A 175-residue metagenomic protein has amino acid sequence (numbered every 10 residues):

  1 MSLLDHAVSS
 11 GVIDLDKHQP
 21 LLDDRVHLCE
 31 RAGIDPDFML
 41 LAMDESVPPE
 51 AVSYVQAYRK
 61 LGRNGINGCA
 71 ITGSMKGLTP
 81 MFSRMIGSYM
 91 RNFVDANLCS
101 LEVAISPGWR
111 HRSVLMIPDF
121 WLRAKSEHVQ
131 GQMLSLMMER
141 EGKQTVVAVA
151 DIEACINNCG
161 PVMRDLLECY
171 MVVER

Functional and structural regions predicted by a protein language model:
M1-K60: A short, basic N-terminal segment
S2-S9, G87-Y89, W121-R175: Replace "adjacent to P-loop NTPase cores in ATP/GTP-dependent enzymes" with "adjacent to NTP-binding cores
E45-S88: Glycine-rich P-loop/Walker A and Walker A-like loops and their local beta1-loop-alpha1 context in P-loop NTPases
Q56, E102-A104, Q132-S135: A generic local structural motif
N64-G65, W109-H111, R140-K143: Short loop/turn elements that form and flank the Walker-type P-loop nucleotide-binding site in RecA-like NTPase cores
I66-A70, V114, T145: Residue-level preference for the first positions of well-ordered beta-strands
M85-C99: Post-Walker A helix-loop "phosphate-sensing" segment adjacent to the P-loop in P-loop NTPases
D95-V129, V149-A150: Conserved P-loop NTPase "ATPase switch" module shared by AAA+ and STAND
